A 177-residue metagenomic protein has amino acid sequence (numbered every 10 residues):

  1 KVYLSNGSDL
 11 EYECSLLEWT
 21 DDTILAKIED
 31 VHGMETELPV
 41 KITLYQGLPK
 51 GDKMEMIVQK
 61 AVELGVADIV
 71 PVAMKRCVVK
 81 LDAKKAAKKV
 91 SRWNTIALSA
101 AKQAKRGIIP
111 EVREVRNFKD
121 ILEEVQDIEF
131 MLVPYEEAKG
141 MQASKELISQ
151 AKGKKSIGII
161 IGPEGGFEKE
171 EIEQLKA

Functional and structural regions predicted by a protein language model:
K1-G33: N-terminal positively charged helical leader segments and presequences
L4, I160-P163: Thr-Gly-centered strand-to-loop micro-motif
S8, K75, E137: Residues in the short beta-alpha loop(s) of Rossmann-like NAD(P)-binding domains
E29, G33-L132: RNA substrate-binding interface of SAM-dependent RNA methyltransferases
P39-T43, K155-I157, A177: Glycine/charged-rich beta-loop-alpha catalytic/anionic-binding loops adjacent to active sites
K60-L64, L147-K152, Q174-K176: Short, solvent-exposed amphipathic alpha-helical segments in soluble enzyme and RNA/protein-processing domains
E114-I160: A mid-sequence, solvent-exposed acidic-amphipathic segment
F167-A177: Structured adenosyl-cofactor binding patch, chiefly the S-adenosyl-L-methionine
